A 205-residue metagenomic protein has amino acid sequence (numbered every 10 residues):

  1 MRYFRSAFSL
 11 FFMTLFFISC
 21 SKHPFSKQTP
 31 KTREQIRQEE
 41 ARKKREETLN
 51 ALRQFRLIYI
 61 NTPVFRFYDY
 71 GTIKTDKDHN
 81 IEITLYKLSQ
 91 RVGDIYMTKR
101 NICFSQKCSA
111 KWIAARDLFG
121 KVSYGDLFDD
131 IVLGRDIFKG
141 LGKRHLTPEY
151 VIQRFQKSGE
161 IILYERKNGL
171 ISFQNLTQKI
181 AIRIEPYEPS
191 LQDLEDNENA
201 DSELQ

Functional and structural regions predicted by a protein language model:
M1-F8: Bacterial N-terminal signal peptides that target proteins for export
T14-E39: Bacterial Sec signal peptide processing site at the extreme N-terminus
E40-R66: A short, Trp-centered hydrophobic/proline-enriched beta-strand micro-motif
R53-R56, F67-I73, K77-I83, I95 (+3 more regions): One face of beta-strands
R66-Y70, Q90-V92, S158: Short, surface-exposed coil-to-beta transition loops
D78-D126: An acidic-aromatic
Q106-Q153, S158: Flexible, processing/modification-adjacent segments and terminal tails in exported/periplasmic/extracellular proteins
K139-Q205: Gly/Pro-enriched, hydrophobic low-complexity segments that function as extracytoplasmic propeptides/linkers
